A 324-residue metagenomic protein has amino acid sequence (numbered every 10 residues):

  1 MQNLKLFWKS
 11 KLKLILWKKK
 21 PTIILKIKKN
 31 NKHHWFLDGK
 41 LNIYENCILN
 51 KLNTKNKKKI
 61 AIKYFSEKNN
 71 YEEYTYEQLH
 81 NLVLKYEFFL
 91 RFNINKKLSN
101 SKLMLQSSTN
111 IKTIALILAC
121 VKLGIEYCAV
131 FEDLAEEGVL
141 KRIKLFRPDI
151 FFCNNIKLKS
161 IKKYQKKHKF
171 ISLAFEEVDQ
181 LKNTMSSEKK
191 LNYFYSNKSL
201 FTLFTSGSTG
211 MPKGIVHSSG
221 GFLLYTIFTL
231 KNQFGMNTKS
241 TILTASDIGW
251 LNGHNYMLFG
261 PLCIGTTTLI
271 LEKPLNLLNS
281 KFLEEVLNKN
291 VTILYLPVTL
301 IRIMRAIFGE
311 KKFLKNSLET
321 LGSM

Functional and structural regions predicted by a protein language model:
M1-Y74, Q78-K85, R91, Y193: N-lobe entry segment of adenylate-forming
E45, K57-K58, E77-M104, K112 (+3 more regions): ANL superfamily AMP-binding
E73-Y76, L200-L224: Conserved AMP-binding A3 loop
H80-Y86, I215-G235: Conserved structural elements of the adenylate-forming
F89-D133, T241-I248: Conserved AMP-binding/adenylate-forming
E136, K144-D149, I156-E176, T238-K239 (+1 more regions): Conserved adenylate-forming
V178-K198, L223-Y225: Flexible, low-complexity linker/hinge segments
L223-T241, L251-T292, A306-F308: Conserved AMP-binding/adenylation subdomain of ANL enzymes
